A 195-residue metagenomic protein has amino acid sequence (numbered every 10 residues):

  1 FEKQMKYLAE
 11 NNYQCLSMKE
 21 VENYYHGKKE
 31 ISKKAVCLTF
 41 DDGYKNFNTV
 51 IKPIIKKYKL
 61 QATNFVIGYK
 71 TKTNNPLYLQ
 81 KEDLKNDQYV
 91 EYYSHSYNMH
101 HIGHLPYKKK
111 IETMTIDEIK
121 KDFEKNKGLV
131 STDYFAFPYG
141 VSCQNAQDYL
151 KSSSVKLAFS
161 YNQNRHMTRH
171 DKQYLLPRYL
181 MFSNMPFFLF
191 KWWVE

Functional and structural regions predicted by a protein language model:
F1-V36, R178, F182-F187, K191-E195: N-terminal pre-catalytic segment of deacetylase/amide-hydrolase enzymes
E2-K6, E10, K19, T49 (+5 more regions): Solvent-exposed, polar/charged alpha-helical surfaces in well-ordered, non-transmembrane soluble domains, broadly
Y13, L60, V155: Short phosphate-binding/catalytic loops that engage adenosine nucleotides
E20-E22, G68, N98, Q163: Residue-level "edge-of-site" marker
K33-V36, Y44-N46, V50-N145, R169-L180: Metal-dependent polysaccharide deacetylase catalytic core of the NodB/CE4 family, i.e., the active-site-bearing domain
F40, V155-N164: Acidic, His- and aromatic-enriched active-site or binding-groove loops in soluble protein domains that engage sugars
Q144-F159: Short, electropositive alpha-helical surface patch
